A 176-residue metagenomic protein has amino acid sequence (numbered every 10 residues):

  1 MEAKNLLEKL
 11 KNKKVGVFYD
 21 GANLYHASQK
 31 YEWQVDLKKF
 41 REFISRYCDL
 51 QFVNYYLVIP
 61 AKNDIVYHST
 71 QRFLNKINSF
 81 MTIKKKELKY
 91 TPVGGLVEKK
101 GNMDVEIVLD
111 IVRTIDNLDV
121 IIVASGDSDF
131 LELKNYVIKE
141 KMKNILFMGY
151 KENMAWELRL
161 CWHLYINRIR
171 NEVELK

Functional and structural regions predicted by a protein language model:
M1-M103, N144, M154: Domain-level signal for Mg2+-assisted phosphodiester chemistry and nucleotide/NA-binding surfaces in nucleic-acid
R72-K176: Nuclease catalytic cores that cleave nucleic-acid phosphodiester bonds, predominantly acidic two-metal-ion
